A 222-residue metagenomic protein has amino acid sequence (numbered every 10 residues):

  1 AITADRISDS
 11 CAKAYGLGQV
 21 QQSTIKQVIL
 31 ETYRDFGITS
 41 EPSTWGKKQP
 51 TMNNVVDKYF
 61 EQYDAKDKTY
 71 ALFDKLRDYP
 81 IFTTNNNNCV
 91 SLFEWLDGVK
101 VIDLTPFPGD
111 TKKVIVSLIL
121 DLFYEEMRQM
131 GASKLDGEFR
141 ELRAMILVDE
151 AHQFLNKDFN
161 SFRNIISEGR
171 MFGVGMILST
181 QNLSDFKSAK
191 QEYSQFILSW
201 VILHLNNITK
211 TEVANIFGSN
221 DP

Functional and structural regions predicted by a protein language model:
A1-V174, K187-K190: P-loop NTPase motor domains
S8, K13, L17, R163-P222: Conserved ATP-driven motor cores of ASCE-family P-loop NTPases powering translocation/secretion/packaging/pilus
